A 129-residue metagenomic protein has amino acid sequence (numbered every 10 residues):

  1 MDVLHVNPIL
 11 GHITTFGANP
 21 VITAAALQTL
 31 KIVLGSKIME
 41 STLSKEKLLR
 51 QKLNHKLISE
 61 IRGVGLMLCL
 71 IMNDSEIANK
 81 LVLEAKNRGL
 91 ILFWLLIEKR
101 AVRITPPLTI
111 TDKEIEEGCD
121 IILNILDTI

Functional and structural regions predicted by a protein language model:
M1-I129: Conserved N-terminal phosphate-binding loop of PLP-dependent enzymes in the Aspartate aminotransferase
